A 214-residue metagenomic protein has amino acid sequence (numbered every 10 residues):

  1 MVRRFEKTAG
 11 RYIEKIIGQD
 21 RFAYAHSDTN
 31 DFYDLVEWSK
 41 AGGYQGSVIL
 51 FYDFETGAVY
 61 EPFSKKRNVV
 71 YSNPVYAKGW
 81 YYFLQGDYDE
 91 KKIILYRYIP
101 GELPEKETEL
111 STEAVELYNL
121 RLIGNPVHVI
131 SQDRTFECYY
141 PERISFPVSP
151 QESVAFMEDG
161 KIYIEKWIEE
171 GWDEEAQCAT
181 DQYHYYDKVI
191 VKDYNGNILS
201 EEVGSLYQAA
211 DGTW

Functional and structural regions predicted by a protein language model:
M1-E14, L35-K65, Y88-A114, V129-E158 (+1 more regions): Surface-exposed loop/turn elements that mediate protein-protein interactions on large endomembrane-trafficking
Y12-F32: N-terminal "first-domain core" detector
I16-I17, V75, R121, A155-F156: Conserved beta-strand position repeated across blades of beta-propeller domains
Q19-F22, K78-G79, G124-V127, D159-K161: Short coil/turn segments that connect the beta-strands within blades of beta-propeller domains
A23-H26, Y82-Q85, H128-S131, Y163-W167: Residue position within the beta-strands of beta-propeller blades
A23-T29, N68-Y71, T112-A114: Short N-terminal helix-initiation segments at or just after the protein's N-terminus
E55-Q85: A broadly used, surface-exposed interaction patch
E116-Y118: Repetitive, compositionally biased segments used for assembly/scaffolding
